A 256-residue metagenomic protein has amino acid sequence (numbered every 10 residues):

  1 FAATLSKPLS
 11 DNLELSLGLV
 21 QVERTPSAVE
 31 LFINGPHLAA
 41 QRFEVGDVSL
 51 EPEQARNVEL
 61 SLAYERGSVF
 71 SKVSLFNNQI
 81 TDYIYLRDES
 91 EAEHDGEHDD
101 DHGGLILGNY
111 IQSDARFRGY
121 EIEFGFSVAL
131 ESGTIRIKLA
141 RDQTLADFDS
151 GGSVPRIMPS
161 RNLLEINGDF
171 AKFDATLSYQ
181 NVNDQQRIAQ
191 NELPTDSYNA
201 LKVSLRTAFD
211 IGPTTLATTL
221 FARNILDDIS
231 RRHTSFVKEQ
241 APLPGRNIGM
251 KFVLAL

Functional and structural regions predicted by a protein language model:
A2-P8, Q21-K72, N77-Q79, E91 (+4 more regions): Outer-membrane beta-barrel signature, preferentially recognizing the C-terminal barrel domain of Gram-negative
A3-K7, L60-Y64, I122-F126, L164-G168 (+3 more regions): Residues on the lipid-exposed face of transmembrane beta-strands in outer-membrane beta-barrel proteins
E14, I84-E93, I122, A255: Extracellular/periplasmic, surface-exposed regions of secreted and cell-surface proteins
E14-G35, S49-L50, N183-E192, T219 (+1 more regions): Outer-membrane beta-barrel translocator/channel fold
G18, P26-I33, Y83-E91, D149-S153 (+2 more regions): Outer-membrane beta-barrel and related beta-rich outer-membrane complex signature in Gram-negative bacteria
E23-R24, T81, Q186, L205-L256: C-terminal beta-signal and adjacent terminal beta-strands/loops of Gram-negative outer-membrane beta-barrel proteins
L50, S113, S150-V154, Q190-D196 (+1 more regions): Short, contiguous acidic/charged loop-to-helix segments that flank catalytic cores in large enzymes
S68-S71, F76-I80, I84, H98-I188 (+2 more regions): Gram-negative outer-membrane beta-barrel transporters
